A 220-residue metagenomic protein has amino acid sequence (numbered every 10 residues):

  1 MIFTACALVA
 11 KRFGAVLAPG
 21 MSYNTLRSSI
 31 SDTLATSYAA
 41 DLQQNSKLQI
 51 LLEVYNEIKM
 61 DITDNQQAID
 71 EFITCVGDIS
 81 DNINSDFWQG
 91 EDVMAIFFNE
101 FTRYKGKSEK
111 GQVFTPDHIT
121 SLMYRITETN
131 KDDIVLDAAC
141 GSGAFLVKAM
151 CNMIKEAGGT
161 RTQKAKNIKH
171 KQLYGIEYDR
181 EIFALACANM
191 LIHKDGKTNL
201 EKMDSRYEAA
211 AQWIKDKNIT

Functional and structural regions predicted by a protein language model:
T4, T25, T33-T36, T63 (+8 more regions): Residue-identity detector for threonine
A5-R103: Long recognition/docking surfaces used for binding and targeting
G106: Adenine-nucleotide phosphate-binding core of ATP-dependent small-molecule kinases
E109-N218: Conserved S-adenosyl-L-methionine
